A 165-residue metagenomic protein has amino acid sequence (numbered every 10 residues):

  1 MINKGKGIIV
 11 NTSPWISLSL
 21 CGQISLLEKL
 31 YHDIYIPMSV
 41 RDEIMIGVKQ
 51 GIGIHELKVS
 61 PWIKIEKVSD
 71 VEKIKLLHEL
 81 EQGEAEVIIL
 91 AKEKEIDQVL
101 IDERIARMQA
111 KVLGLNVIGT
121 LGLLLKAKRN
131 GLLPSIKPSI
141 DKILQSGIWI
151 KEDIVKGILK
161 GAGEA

Functional and structural regions predicted by a protein language model:
N3-Q98, R104, L113-L115, P138 (+2 more regions): Active-site-proximal, substrate-binding regions of enzyme catalytic domains and RNA-binding/basic surfaces
V40, G47, R107-A165: Acidic, PIN/NYN-like endoribonuclease modules and their adjacent C-terminal/linker elements
